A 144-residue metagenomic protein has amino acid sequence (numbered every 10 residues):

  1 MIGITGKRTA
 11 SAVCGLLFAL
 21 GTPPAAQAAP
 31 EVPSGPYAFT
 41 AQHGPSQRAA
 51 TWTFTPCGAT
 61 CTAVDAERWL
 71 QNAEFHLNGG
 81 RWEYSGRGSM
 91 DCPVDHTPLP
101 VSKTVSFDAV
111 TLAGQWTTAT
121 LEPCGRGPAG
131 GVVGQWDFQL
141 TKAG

Functional and structural regions predicted by a protein language model:
M1-A28: Secretory targeting and sorting signals
I2-G3, P30, Q42-P45, S89-D95 (+3 more regions): Extracytoplasmic/secretory-pathway segments with low complexity and glycosylation-like composition
P30-A50, L112-T117, W136, L140-K142: Tryptophan-anchored aromatic micro-motifs
P30-F39, G58-V64, N78-R87, V110-A113: Short, hydrophobic/aromatic-rich segments at coil-to-beta transitions
P45-E83, T118-A119, P123: N-terminal glycine/threonine-rich, aromatic-flanked beta-hairpin/loop signature
Q47, P93-S102, G130-D137: Amphipathic hydrophobic-ligand
E67-T111, G144: Contiguous, well-ordered beta-strand patches that form the walls/edges of small beta-barrel/beta-sandwich domains
T118-G144: Edge beta-strand at a domain terminus
